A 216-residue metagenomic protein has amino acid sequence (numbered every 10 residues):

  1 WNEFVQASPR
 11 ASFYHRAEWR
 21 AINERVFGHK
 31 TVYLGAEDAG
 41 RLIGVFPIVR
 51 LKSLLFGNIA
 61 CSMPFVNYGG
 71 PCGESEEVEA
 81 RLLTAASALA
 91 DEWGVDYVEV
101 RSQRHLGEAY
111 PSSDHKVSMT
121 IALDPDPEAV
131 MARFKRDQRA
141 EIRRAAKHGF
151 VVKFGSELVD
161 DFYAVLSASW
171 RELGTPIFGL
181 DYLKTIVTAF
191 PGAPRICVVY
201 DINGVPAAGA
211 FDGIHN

Functional and structural regions predicted by a protein language model:
W1-R41, V45-G57, Y97-N216: A conserved beta-strand-loop-helix scaffold within acyl/acetyltransferase catalytic domains
C61-Q103: A gly/proline- and charged-residue-enriched helix-loop-helix capping module
